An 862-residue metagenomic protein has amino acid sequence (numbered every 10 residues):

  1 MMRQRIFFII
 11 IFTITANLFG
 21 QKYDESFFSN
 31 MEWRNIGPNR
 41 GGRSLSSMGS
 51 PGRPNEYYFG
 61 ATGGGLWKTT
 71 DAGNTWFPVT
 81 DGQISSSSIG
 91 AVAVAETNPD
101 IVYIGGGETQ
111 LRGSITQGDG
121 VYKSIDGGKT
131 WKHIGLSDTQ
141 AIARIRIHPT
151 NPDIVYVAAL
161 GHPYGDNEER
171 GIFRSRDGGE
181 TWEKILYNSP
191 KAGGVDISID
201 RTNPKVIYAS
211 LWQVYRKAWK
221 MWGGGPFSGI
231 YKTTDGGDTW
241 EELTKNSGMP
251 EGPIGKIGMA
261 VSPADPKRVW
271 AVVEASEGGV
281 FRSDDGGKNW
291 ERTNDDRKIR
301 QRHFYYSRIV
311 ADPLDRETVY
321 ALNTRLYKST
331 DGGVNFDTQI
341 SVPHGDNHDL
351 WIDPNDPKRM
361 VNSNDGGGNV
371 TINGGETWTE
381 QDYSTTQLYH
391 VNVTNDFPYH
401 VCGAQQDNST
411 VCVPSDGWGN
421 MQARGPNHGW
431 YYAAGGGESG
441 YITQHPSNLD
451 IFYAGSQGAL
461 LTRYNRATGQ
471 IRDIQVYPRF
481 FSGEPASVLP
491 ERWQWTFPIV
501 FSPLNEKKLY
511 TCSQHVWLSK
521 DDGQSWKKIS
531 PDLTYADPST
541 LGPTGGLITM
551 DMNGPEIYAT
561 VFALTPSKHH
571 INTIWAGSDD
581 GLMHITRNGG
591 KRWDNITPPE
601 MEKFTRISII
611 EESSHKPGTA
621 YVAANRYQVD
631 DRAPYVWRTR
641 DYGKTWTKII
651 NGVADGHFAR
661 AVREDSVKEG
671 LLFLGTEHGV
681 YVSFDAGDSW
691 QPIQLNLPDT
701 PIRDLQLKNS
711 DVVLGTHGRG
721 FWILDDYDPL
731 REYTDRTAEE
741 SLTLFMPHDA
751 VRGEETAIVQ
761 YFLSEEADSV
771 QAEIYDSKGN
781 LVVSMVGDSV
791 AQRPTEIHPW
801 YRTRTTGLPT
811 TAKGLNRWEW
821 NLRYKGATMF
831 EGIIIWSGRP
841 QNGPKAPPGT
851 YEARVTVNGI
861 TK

Functional and structural regions predicted by a protein language model:
M1-Y23: Bacterial Sec-dependent N-terminal signal peptides
Q21-A750, Q760: Beta-propeller blade termini and top-face loops
G252, A264, H615, E765 (+2 more regions): Surface-exposed coil/turn segments at beta-strand junctions on protein surfaces, enriched
V751-Q771, Y775, L815-E819: Contiguous beta-strand segments within globular domains
Q771-D788, E852, T861-K862: C-terminal outer-membrane/trafficking sorting elements
L781-K845: Glycine-centered tight-turn motifs at strand-turn-strand junctions
V855-V857: Conserved structural position at the C-terminal beta-strand of extracellular beta-sandwich adhesion modules
